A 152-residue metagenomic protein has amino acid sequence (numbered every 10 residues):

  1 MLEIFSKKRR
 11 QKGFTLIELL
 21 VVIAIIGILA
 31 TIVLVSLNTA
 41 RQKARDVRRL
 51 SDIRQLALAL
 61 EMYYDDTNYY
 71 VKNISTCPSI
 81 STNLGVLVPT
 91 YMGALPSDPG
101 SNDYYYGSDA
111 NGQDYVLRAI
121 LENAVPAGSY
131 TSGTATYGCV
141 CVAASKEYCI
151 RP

Functional and structural regions predicted by a protein language model:
M1-F14: N-terminal leader/signal peptides at the extreme start of proteins
K8-R9, L50, E61, D66: N-terminal export/targeting and maturation segments
F14-A24: N-terminal signal-anchor/signal peptide hydrophobic helix marking the start of the first transmembrane segment
A24-I25, D52: Residues within membrane-spanning alpha-helices of integral membrane proteins, especially the hydrophobic core/packing
I26-R45, Y64: C-terminal juxtamembrane segment of a hydrophobic transmembrane alpha-helix
K43, V47-R54: Juxtamembrane membrane-water interface segments immediately C-terminal to a transmembrane helix
L58-N123: Extracellular/periplasmic head regions of type IV pilus-like filament subunits
N111-P152: Short, surface-exposed interaction loops/tails
